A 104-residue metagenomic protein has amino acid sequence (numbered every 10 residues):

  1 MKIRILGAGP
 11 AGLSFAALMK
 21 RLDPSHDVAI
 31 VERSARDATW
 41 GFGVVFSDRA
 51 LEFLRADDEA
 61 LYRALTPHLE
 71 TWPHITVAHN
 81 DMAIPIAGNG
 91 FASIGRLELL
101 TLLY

Functional and structural regions predicted by a protein language model:
M1-A11: Beta1/beta-strand and adjacent pyrophosphate-binding region of the FAD-binding site in flavoprotein oxidoreductases
K2, S25, W72-H74: A structure-centric signal for secondary-structure junctions around beta-strands
L6, L18-F42: Glycine-rich FAD pyrophosphate-binding loop
A8, G43, A92-R96: Aromatic-acidic/polar surface patches that form glycan- and anion
S14: Short alpha-helical segment within the catalytic ATP-binding CA
K20, S25, V45, L54-A56 (+1 more regions): Alpha-helix termini
G41-V44, H79-N80: Short aromatic-enriched loop/helix-cap "lid" or pocket-rim segments at secondary-structure transitions that line
R49-Y104: Conserved N-terminal helical subregion
